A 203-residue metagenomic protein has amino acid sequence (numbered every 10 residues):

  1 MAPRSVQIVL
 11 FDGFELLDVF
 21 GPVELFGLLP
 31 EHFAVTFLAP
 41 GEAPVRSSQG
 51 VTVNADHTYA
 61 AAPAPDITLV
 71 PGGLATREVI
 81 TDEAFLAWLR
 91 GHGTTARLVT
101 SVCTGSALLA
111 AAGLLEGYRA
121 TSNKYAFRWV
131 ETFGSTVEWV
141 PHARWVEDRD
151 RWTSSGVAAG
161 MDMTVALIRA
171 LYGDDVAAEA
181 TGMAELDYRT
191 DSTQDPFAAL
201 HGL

Functional and structural regions predicted by a protein language model:
M1-V99, S106-A111, G117, R128-H142 (+2 more regions): Extended, subdomain-level signal for the structured scaffold at the beginning of enzyme domains
V6, E147-D148: Short amphipathic alpha-helical segments and their helix-coil junctions
A120: Anionic-ligand binding patches
K124-F127, W145: Short, acidic/turn-prone active-site loops that include or flank metal/cofactor- and phosphate-binding residues
R149-G156: A short glycine-threonine-serine/GTX helix/turn-capping micro-motif
